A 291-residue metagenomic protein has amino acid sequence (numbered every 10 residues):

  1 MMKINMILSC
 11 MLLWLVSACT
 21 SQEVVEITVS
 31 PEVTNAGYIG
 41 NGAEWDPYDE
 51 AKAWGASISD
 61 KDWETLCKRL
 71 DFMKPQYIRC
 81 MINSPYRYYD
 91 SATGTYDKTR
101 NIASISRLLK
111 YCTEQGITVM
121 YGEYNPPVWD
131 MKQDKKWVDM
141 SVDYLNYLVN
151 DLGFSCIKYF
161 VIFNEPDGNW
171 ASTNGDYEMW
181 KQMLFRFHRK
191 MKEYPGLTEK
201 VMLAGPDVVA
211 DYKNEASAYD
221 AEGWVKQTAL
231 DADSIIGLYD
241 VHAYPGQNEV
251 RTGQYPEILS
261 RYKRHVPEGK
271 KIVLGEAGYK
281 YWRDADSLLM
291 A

Functional and structural regions predicted by a protein language model:
M1-E23: Bacterial Sec-dependent N-terminal signal peptides
I4, G55-I58, D286-L288: Composition- and surface-driven signal marking solvent-exposed, interaction-prone regions in large proteins
S9, L13, A43, Y48 (+1 more regions): Residue-level marker of positions within ordered structural domains that often coincide with functionally constrained
C19-Y159, G168, N174, E178-Y212 (+2 more regions): Non-catalytic accessory regions flanking glycosidase/transglycosidase catalytic cores in CAZymes
E44, M81, F163, H242-P245: Conserved residues at the C-terminal ends of beta-strands
D130, D167-N169, G246, K280: Short strand->helix junction
Y177-A291: Noncatalytic carbohydrate-binding groove/subsite architecture in carbohydrate-active enzymes
